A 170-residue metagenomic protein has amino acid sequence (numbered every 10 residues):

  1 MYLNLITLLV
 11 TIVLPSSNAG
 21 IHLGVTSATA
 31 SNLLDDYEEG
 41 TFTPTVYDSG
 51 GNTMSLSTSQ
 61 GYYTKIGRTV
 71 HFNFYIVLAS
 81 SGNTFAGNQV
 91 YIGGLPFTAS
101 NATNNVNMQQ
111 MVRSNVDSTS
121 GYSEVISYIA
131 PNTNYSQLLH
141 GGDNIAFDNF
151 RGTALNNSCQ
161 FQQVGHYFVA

Functional and structural regions predicted by a protein language model:
M1-G51, N73, S80-G82: Intrinsic low-complexity, repeat-rich intrinsically disordered segments enriched in small/flexible residues
S16, K65, I129-P131: Generic beta-strand structural signal
N18-G20, T69, Y135: Structural motif
L23-T29, S55-Q60, Y75-A170: Extracellular jelly-roll beta-sandwich "head" domains, especially the C-terminal globular C1q domain
S59-H71: Short, solvent-exposed beta-strand/turn "edge" segments of beta-rich domains on protein surfaces
